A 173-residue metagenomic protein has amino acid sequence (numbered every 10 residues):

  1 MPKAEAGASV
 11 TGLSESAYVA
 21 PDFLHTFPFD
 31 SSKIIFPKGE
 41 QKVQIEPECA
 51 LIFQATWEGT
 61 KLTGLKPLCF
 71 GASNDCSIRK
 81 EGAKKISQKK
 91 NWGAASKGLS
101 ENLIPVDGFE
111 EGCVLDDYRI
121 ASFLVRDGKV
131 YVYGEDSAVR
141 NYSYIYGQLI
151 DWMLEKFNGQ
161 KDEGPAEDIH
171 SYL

Functional and structural regions predicted by a protein language model:
M1-I169: Glycine-enriched loop-and-adjacent helix/strand subsegments that border the catalytic/binding cleft of enzyme cores
Y172-L173: Conserved catalytic-core subdomain
